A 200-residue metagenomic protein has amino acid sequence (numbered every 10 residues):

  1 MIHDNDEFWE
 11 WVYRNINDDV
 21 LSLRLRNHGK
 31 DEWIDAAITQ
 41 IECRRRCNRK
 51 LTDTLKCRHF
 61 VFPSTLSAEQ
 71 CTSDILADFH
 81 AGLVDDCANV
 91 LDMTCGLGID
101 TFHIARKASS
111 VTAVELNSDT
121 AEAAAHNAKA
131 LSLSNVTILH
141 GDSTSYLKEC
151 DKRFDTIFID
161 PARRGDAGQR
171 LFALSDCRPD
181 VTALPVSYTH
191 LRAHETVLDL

Functional and structural regions predicted by a protein language model:
M1-C57: A short N-terminal interaction module
R46-G82: Class I SAM-dependent transferase core
A88-T94: Conserved class I S-adenosyl-L-methionine
I99-A108: Conserved SAM-binding loop of SAM-dependent methyltransferases across substrates and taxa, primarily the Class I
S110-E115: Conserved SAM-binding motif I beta-strand of class I
A123-E149: S-adenosyl-L-methionine
R163-L191: A mobile, often basic/glycine-rich helix-loop segment that functions as the active-site lid/recognition loop
H190-A193, V197-L200: Single conserved hydrophobic/aromatic residue that forms the stacking wall/gate of nucleotide- or nucleobase-binding
